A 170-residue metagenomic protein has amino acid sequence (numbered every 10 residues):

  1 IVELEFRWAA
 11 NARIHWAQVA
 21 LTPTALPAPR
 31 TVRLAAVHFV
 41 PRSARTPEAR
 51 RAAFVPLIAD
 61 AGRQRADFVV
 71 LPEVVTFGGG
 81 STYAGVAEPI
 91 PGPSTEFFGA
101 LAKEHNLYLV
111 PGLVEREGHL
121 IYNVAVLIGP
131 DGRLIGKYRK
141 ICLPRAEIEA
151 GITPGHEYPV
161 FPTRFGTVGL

Functional and structural regions predicted by a protein language model:
I1-I14, V19: Extracellular beta-strand ligand-recognition surfaces/modules
Q18, R33, V110, V124 (+1 more regions): Conserved beta-strand and immediately adjacent loop positions that scaffold enzyme active sites
A28-R42: Short beta-strand segments enriched in small/hydrophobic residues
L34, A53-G85, A102, L109-V110: Active-site beta-strand/loop signature of hydrolases that rely on acidic residues for catalysis
H38-A59: N-terminal phosphate-binding loop and adjacent alpha-helix
V40-R42, V75-G78, E115-G118, I141: Solvent-exposed loop/turn segments at secondary-structure junctions within structured extracellular/periplasmic domains
P91-E117: A short, hydrophobic beta-strand-centered structural micro-motif
A100, R116-L170: Active-site catalytic loop in hydrolytic enzyme cores
